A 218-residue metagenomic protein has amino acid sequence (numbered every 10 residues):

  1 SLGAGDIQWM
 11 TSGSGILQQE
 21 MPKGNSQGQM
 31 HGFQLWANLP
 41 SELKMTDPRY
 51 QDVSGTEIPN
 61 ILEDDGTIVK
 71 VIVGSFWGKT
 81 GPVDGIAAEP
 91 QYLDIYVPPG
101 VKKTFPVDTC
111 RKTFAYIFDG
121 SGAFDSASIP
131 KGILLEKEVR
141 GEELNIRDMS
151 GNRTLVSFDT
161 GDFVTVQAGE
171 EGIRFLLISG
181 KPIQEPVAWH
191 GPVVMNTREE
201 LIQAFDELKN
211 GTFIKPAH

Functional and structural regions predicted by a protein language model:
S1-H218: Jelly-roll (double-stranded beta-helix
